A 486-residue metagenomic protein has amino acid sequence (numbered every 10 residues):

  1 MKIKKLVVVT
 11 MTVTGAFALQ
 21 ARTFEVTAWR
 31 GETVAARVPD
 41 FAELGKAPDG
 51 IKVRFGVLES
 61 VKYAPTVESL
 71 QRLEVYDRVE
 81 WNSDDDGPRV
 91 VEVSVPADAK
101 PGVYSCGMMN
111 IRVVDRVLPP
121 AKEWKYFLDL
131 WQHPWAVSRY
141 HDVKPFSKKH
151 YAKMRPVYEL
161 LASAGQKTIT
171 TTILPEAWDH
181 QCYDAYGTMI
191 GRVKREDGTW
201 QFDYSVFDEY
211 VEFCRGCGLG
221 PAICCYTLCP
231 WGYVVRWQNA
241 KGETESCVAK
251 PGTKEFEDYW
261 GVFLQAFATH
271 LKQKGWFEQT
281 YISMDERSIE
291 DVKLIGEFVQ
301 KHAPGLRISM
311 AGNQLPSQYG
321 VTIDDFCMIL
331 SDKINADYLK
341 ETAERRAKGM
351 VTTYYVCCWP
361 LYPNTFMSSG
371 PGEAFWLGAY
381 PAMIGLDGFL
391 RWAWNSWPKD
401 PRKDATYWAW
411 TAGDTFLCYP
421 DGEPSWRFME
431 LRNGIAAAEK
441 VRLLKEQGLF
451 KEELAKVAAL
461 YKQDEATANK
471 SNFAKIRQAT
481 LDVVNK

Functional and structural regions predicted by a protein language model:
M1-T10: Bacterial N-terminal signal peptides that target proteins for export
V7, T170, S283, C327-L330 (+1 more regions): Residues embedded in well-ordered beta-strands within globular domains across many folds
T10-L19: Hydrophobic h-region of N-terminal signal peptides that target proteins for export in Gram-negative bacteria
R22-G107: Ligand-binding face of N-terminal immunoglobulin V-set domains in extracellular IgSF glycoproteins
A64, Y76-N82, A97, S105-L306 (+2 more regions): Aromatic-lined carbohydrate-binding surfaces of glycoside hydrolases
V234-W237, V248-Q314, L386, R402-K486: Catalytic domains of carbohydrate-active enzymes that cleave complex glycans
D325-W410: Catalytic-core region of carbohydrate-active enzymes that cleave or remodel glycosidic bonds
